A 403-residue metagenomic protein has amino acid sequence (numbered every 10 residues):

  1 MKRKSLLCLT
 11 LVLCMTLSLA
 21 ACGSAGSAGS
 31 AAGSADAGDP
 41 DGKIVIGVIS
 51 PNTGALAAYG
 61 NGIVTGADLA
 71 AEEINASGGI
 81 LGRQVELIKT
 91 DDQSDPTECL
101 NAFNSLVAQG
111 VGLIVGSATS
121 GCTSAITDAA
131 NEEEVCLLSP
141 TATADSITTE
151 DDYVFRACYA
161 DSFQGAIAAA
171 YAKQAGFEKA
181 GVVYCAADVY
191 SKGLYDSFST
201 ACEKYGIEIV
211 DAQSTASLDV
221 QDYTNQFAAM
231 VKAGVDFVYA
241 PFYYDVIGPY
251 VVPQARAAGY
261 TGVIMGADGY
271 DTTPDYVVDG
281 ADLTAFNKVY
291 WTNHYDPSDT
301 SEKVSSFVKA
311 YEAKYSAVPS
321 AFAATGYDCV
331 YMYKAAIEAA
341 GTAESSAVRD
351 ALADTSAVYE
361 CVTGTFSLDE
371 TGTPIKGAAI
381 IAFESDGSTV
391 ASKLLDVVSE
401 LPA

Functional and structural regions predicted by a protein language model:
M1-V45, A76, A108, D396-A403: Short, low-complexity disordered leader/linker segments with a strong preference for bacterial N-terminal type II
A31, A35-D36, A58-I63, S77-S146 (+3 more regions): Beta-alpha junction/loop-to-helix N-cap segments that form part of ligand/metal-binding clefts
G38-P40, G47-G66, T90-P96, A118-T119 (+3 more regions): Extracytoplasmic "Venus flytrap"
C99, A157-K179, K192-L194, V220-T224 (+4 more regions): Hydrophobic alpha-helical segments within soluble ligand-binding/sensing domains
V154-T215, F237, Y333: An alpha-beta-alpha
S197-T292: Extracellular/periplasmic bilobed ligand-binding domains
V252-Y327, A391-P402: Extracellular/periplasmic periplasmic-binding protein-like sensory domains
A310-S320, K334-V390: Segments of small-molecule ligand-sensing domains
